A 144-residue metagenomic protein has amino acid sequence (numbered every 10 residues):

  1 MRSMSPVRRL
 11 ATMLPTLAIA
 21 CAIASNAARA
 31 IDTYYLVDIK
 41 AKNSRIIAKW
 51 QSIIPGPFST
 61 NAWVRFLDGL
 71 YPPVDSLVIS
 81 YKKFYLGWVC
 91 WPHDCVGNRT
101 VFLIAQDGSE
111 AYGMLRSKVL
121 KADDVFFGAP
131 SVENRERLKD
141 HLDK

Functional and structural regions predicted by a protein language model:
R2-P15: Bacterial N-terminal signal peptides that target proteins for export
I23-A30: Sec/Tat signal peptide C-region and signal peptidase I cleavage site
A30-F84: N-terminal secretory signal peptides
I31-I53, S117-K144: C-terminal partner/receptor-binding element of secreted or periplasmic proteins
L77-Y81, I104-S109: A short, structured loop/turn motif at beta-sheet edges
L86-P92, M114-L115: Short beta-strand segments that buttress and anchor functional surface loops
C95-V101: Short, surface-exposed coil-to-beta transition loops
G108-K118: Intrinsically disordered, low-complexity regulatory segments enriched in Ser/Thr/Pro and charged residues
